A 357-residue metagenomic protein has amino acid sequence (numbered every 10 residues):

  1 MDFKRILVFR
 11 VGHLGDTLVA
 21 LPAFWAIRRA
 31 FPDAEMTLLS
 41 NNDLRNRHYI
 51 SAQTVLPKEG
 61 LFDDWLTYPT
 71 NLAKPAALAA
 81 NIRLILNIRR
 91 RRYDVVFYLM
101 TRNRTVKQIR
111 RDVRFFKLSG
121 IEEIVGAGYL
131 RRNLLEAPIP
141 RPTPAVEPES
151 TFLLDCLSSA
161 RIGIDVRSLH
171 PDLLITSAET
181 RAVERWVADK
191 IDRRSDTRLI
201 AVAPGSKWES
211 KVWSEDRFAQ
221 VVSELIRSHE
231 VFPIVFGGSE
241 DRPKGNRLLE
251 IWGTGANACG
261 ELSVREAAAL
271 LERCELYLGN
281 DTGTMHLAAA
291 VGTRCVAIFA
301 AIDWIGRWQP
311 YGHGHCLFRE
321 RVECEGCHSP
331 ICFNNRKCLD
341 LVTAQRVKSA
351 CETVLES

Functional and structural regions predicted by a protein language model:
M1-S357: Catalytic machinery of carbohydrate-active enzymes, primarily nucleotide-sugar-dependent glycosyltransferases
